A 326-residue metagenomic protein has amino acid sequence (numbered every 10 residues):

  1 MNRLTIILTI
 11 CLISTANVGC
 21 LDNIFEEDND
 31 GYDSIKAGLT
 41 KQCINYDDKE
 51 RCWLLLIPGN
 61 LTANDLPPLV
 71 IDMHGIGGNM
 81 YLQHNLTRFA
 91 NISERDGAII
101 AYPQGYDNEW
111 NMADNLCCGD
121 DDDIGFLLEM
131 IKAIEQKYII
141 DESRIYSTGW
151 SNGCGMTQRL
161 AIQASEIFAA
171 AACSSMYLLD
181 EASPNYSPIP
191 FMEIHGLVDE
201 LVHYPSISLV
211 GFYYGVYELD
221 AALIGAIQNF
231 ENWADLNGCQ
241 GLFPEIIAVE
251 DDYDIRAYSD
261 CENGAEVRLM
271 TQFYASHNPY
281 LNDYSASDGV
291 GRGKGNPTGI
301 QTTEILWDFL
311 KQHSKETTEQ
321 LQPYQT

Functional and structural regions predicted by a protein language model:
M1, I7-I13, G19: Haloarchaeal acidic low-complexity proteome signature biased toward cell-envelope/secretome components but also
G19-L69, R95, G119, T148-L178 (+7 more regions): A domain-start/cap signature at the N-terminus of enzymes
I44-I57, N64-Y146, W150, M156 (+2 more regions): Serine-hydrolase catalytic machinery in alpha/beta-hydrolase-like enzymes
I76, G105, L197-E200, I207 (+1 more regions): Acidic beta-to-alpha connecting loop that harbors the catalytic carboxylate
Y186-F191, N263-V267: Short, proline-enriched alpha-helix->beta-strand connector loops that line the catalytic pocket of alpha/beta-hydrolase
E193-H195: Short beta-strand/loop motif that positions the catalytic acidic residue of the alpha/beta-hydrolase fold
F212-L223, I227-Q325: C-terminal catalytic-base region of ester-bond hydrolases, centering on the histidine of the charge-relay
